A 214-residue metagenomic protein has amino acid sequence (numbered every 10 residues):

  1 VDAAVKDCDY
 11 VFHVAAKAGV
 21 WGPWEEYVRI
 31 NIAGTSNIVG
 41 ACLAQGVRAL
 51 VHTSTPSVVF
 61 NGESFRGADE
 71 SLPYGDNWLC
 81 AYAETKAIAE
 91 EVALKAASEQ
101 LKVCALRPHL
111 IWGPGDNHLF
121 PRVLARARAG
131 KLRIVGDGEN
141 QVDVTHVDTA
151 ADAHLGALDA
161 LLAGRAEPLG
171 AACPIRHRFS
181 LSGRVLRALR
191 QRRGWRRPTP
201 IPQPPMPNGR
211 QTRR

Functional and structural regions predicted by a protein language model:
V1-I30, A41: NAD(P)H-binding glycine-rich loop region in Rossmannoid oxidoreductase-like domains and their noncatalytic homologs
Y10, E26-N37, Q45, E84-T85 (+1 more regions): Glycine-rich NAD(P)-binding loop of the Rossmann-fold in SDR/ketoreductase-type enzymes
R29, S64-I111, L132-V135, N140: Catalytic helix-loop patch of NAD(P)-dependent Rossmann-fold dehydrogenases
A33, N37-Y82: Conserved Rossmann-fold NAD(P)-dependent oxidoreductase catalytic core, especially the SDR/UDP-sugar
V58-V59, I111-G113, A150: Conserved sequence/active-site signature of Rossmann-fold short-chain dehydrogenase/reductase
L124-R133, V142-G183, A188-W195: Alpha-helical substrate-binding/gating segment
R190-R214: Terminal hydrophobic/aromatic helix or amphipathic segment near a protein terminus
